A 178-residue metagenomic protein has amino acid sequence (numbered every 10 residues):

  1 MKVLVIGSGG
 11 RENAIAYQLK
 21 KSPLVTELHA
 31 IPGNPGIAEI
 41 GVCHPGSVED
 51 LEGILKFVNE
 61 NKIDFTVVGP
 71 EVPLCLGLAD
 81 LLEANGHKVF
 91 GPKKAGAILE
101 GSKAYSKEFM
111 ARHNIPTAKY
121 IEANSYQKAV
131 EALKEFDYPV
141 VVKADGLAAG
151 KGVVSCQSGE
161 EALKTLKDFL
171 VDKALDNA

Functional and structural regions predicted by a protein language model:
M1-K94: ATP-binding N-terminal substructure of ATP-dependent carboxylate-amine bond-forming enzymes
G7, A123, V153-S158: Short beta-strand-to-turn element immediately C-terminal to the catalytic PLP-Schiff-base lysine in fold type I
K21-L24, N59, A84-H87, A111-I115 (+3 more regions): Generic secondary-structure signature for well-ordered alpha-helical cores
H44-V48, A84-G86, K107-F109, F136-D137 (+1 more regions): Short, hinge-like loop/turn segments at secondary-structure boundaries
S47-D50, S102, S125-Y126, S158: Acidic/polar helix N-cap motif
F65, P116-K119, P139-V141, Q157-A178: Conserved ATP-binding module of the ATP-grasp superfamily
P92-G152: A conserved helix-loop-beta module that forms one wall/lid of the active-site cleft in ATP-utilizing catalytic domains
